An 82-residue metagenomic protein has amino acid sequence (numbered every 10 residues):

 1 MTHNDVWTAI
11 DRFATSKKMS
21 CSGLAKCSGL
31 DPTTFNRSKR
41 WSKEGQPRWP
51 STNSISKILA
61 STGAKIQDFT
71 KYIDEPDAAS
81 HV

Functional and structural regions predicted by a protein language model:
M1-C27: A short, Lys/Arg-rich alpha-helix, primarily the initiator
G29-R48: Recognition helix of helix-turn-helix/homeodomain-like DNA-binding domains that insert into the DNA major groove
P32, R37, A60, Q67-V82: Short, charged recognition helix plus adjacent turn of helix-turn-helix-like nucleic-acid-binding domains
K43-A60: Short, basic-rich loop-to-helix N-cap that marks the start of a DNA-contacting helix
